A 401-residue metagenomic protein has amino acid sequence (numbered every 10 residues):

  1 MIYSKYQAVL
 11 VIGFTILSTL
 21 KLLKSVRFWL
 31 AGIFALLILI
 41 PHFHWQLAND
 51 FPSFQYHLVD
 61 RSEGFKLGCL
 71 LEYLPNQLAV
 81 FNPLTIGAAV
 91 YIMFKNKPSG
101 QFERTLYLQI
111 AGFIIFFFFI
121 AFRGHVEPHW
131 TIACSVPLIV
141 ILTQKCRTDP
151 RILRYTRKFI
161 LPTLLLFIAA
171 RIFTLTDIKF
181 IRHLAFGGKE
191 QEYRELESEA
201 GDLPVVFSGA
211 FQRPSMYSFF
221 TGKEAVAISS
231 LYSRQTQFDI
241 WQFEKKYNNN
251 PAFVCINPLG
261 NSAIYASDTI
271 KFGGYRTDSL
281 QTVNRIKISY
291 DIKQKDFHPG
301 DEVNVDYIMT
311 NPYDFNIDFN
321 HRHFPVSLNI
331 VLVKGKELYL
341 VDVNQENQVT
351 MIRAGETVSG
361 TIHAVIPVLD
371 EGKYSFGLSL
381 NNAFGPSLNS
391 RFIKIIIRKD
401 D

Functional and structural regions predicted by a protein language model:
I2, L108-E127: Transmembrane-helix signature of polytopic, lipid-linked glycan biosynthesis machinery
V11-F102, I115: Transmembrane-lumen/periplasm boundary regions of multi-pass, lipid-linked membrane glycan transferases
G124-R151: Hydrophobic/aromatic-rich transmembrane helices and adjacent perimembrane loops
P128, L153-D202, A210-L231, C255 (+1 more regions): Membrane-proximal, lumen/periplasm-facing interface regions of secretory-pathway glyco- and lipid-modifying enzymes
E199-Q235, F319-V333, E346, G377-S379 (+1 more regions): Short periplasmic/luminal acceptor-recognition loop of GT-C membrane glycosyltransferases, typified by
D239-R285, I308, V368-E371: Periplasmic/luminal catalytic loop of GT-C fold multi-pass membrane glycosyltransferases that transfer sugars from
M309-N320: Short amphipathic, basic-aromatic surface patches that mediate peripheral association with negatively charged
L340-G385: Short, solvent-exposed, Trp/other aromatic-anchored flexible loops in extracytoplasmic proteins
